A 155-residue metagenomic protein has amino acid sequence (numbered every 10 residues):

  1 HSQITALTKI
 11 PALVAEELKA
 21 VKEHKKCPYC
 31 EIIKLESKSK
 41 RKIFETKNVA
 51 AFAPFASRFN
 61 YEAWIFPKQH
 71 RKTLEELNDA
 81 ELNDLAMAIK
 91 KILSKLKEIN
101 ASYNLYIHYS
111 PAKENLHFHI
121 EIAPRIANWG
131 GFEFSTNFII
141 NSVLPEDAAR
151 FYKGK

Functional and structural regions predicted by a protein language model:
S2-K155: HIT superfamily nucleotide-processing domains
